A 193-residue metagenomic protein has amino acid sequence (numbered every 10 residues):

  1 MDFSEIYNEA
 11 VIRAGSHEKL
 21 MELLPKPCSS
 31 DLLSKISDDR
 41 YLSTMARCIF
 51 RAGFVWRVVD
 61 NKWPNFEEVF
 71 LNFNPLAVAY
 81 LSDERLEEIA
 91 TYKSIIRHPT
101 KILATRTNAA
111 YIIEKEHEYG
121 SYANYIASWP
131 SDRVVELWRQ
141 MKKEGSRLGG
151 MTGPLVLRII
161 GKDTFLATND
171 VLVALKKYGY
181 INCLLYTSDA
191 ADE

Functional and structural regions predicted by a protein language model:
M1-H98, I102: N-terminal polyanion-binding entry modules of DNA glycosylases/AP lyases and select other DNA-binding proteins
A52-V58, I112-Y119, I181: Short helix-capping/linker segments at secondary-structure and domain boundaries
R57-F70, Y119-P130, D170-A174, L185: Short alpha-helical "patches" and their helix-cap loops
D60-W63, P99-R106, G150-L157, L172: Short, well-structured alpha-helical segments
L71-R147: Alpha-helical ds-nucleic-acid-binding substructure associated with the helix-hairpin-helix region of base-excision DNA
D132-L184: Catalytic DNA-binding helix-loop module of base-excision-repair DNA glycosylases/AP lyases
Y186-A191: Conserved small/polar residues in nucleotide/adenosyl-binding loops
